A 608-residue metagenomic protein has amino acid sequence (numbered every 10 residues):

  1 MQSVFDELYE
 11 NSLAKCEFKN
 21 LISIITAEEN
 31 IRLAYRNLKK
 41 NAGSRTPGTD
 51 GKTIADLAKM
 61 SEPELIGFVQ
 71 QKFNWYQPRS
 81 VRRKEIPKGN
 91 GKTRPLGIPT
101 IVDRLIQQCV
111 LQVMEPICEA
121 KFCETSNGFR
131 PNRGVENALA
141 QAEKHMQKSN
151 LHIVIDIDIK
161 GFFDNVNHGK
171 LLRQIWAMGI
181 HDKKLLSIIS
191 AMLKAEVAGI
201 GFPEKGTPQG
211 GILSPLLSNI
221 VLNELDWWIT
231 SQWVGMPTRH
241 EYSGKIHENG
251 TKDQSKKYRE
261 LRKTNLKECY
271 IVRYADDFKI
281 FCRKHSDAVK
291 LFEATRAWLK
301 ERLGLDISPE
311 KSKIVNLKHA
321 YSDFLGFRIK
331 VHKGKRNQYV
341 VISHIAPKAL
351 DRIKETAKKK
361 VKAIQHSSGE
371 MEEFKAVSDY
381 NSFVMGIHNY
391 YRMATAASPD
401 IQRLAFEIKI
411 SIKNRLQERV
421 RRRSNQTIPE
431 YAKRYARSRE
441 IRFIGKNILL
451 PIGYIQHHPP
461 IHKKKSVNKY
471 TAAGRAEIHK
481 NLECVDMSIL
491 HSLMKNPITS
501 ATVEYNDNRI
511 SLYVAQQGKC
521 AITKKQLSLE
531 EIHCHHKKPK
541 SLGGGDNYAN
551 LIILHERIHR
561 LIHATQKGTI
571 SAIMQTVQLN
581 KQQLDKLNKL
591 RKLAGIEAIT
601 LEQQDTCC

Functional and structural regions predicted by a protein language model:
M1-P63: Non-catalytic, polymerase-adjacent accessory regions of viral genome-replication enzymes
L65, S80, E124-T125, R130-R133 (+3 more regions): Conserved polymerase palm-domain catalytic core
D158, K524-E556, A564-I573: Histidine-centered nuclease catalytic patch
K194, G199, L303-G369, V384-M385: A conserved non-catalytic segment of reverse transcriptases and RNA-directed RNA polymerases corresponding to the late
F374-Y435: Non-catalytic, peripheral interaction segments enriched in hydrophobic/basic residues
L404-E407, L416-S500, Q578: Extended C-terminal regions of large enzymes
T502-H533, H555-R557: Short cysteine-rich loop/turn motifs with clustered Cys
S541-A549, L561-L601: Polybasic, low-complexity binding patches
